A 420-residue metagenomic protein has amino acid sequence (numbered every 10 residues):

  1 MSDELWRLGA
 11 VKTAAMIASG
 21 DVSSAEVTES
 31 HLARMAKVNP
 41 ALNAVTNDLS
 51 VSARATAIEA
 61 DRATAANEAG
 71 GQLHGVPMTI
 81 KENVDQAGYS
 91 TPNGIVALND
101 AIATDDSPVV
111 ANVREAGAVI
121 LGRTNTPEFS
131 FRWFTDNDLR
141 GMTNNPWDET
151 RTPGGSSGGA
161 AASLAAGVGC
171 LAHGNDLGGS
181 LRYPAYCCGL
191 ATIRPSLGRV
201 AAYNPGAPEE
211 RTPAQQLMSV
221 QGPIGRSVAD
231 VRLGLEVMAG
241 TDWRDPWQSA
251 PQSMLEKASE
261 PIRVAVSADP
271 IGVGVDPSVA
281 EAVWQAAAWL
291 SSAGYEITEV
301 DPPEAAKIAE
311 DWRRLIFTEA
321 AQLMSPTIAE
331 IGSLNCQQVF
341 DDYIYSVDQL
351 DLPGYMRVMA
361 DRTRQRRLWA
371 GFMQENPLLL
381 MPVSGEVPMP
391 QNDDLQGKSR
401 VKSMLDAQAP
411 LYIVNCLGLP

Functional and structural regions predicted by a protein language model:
M1-A55, S292-G294: An N-terminal boundary/leader segment
G20, H31, G75, E115 (+5 more regions): Glycine-rich, small-residue loops and helix-cap segments that act as flexible hinges at active-site edges
D21-E29, I58-D61, S107, P277-D301 (+3 more regions): Acyltransferase
A63-P92, V119-G122, T126, L290: Conserved small-residue hinge/capping positions at short loops/turns that sit at secondary-structure boundaries within
L73-N93, A258-S267, L315-A370, P382 (+1 more regions): Short helix-loop capping/hinge segments that flank enzyme active sites or metal/cofactor-binding pockets
A87-D100, A166: DPxDG-like acidic metal-binding loop motif
D105-L235, N415-P420: Short glycine/serine-rich loop segments
R194-A286, E304: A short helix-breaking turn/cap at a secondary-structure junction
